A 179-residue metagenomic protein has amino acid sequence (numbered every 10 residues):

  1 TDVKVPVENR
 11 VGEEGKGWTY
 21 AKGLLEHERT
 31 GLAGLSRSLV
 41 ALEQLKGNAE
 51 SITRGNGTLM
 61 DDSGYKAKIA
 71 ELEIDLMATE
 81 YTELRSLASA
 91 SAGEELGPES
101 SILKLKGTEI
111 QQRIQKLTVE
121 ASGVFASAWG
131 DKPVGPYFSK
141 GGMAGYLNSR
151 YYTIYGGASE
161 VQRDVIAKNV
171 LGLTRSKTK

Functional and structural regions predicted by a protein language model:
T1-T79, Y152: Glycine-rich beta->alpha junctions and the first turn(s) of the following alpha-helix
V5-P6, E26-H27, S51, L84 (+5 more regions): Short, well-ordered loop/turn and helix-capping segments at boundaries between secondary-structure elements and domains
V11, G31, L35, L59 (+4 more regions): Hydrophobic alpha-helical scaffolding
G15-H27, L32-L35, F125-K179: Glycine-rich phosphate/cofactor-binding loops in nucleotide/flavin-utilizing enzymes
W18-Y20, N48, Y81-L84, G107 (+2 more regions): Tryptophan-centric aromatic hotspots in well-structured domains and transmembrane helices
A41, K68, E99, G145-N148: Residue-level recognition of specific faces of alpha-helices
R54, S63, M77-V134: C-terminal helix-coil-helix/basic helical segment that borders enzyme active sites and/or dimer interfaces and provides
